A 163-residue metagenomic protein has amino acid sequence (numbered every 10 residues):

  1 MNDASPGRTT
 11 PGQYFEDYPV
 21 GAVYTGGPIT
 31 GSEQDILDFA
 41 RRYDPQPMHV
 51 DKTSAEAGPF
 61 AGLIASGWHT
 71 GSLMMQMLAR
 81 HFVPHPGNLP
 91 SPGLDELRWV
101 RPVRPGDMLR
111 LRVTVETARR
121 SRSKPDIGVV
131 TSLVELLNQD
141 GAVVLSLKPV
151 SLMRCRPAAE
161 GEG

Functional and structural regions predicted by a protein language model:
M1-P19, W99-G163: HotDog/MaoC-like acyl-thioester-processing domains
N2-G93, L145, A158-G163: Hot-dog-fold acyl-thioester-processing enzymes
S91-L94, V115-T117: A structural signal for short, hydrophobic beta-strand segments that form beta-sheets in beta-rich/all-beta domains
